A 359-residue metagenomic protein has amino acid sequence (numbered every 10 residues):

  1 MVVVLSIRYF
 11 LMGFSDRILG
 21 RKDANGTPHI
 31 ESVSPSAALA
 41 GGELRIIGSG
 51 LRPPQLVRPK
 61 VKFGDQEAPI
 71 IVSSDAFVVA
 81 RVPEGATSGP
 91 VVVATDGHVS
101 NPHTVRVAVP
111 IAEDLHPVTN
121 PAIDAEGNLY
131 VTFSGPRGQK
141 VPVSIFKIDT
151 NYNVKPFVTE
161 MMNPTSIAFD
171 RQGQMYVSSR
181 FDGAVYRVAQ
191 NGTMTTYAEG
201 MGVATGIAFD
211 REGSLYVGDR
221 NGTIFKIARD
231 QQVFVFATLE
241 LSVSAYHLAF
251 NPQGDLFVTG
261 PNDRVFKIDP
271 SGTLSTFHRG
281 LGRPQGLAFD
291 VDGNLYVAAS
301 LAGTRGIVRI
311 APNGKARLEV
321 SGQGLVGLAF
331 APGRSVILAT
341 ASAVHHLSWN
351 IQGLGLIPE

Functional and structural regions predicted by a protein language model:
S6-Y130, P142: Ser/Thr/Pro-rich low-complexity tracts
P110-H116, P156-M161, T196-M201, F236-L241 (+2 more regions): Surface loop/turn motifs at the tips and blade-to-blade linkers of beta-strand repeat domains
P117, V141, E160-N163, F181 (+6 more regions): Beta-rich catalytic cores
I123-E126, F169-Q172, F209-E212, F250-Q253 (+2 more regions): Residue-level detector of Asp-centered blade-edge/turn motifs that repeat once per structural unit in beta-propeller
N128-Y130, Q174-V177, S214-Y216, D255-V258 (+2 more regions): Conserved beta-propeller blade signature
G135-Q139, D182-G183, G222-T223, D263 (+2 more regions): Short glycine/acidic-enriched loop and turn motifs that connect beta-strands
G324-E359: Blade-level signature of beta-propeller repeat domains, shared across WD40, Kelch, NHL, RCC1 and BNR/Asp-box propellers
